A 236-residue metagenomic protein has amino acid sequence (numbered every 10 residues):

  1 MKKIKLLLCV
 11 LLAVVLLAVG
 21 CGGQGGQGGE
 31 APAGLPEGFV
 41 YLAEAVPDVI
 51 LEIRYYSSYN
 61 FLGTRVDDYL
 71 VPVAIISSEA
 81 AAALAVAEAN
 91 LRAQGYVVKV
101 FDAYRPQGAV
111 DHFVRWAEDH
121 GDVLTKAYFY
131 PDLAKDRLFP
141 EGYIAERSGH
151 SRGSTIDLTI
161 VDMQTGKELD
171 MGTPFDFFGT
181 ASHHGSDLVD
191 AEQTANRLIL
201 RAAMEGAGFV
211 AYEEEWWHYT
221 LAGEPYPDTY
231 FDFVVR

Functional and structural regions predicted by a protein language model:
M1-L8: Bacterial N-terminal signal peptides that target proteins for export
L12-A13: Core hydrophobic alpha-helical membrane-spanning segments
L17-G20: C-terminal motif of bacterial Sec signal peptides marking the signal peptidase cleavage site
G22-A103, Q107-E214, G223-R236: Extracytoplasmic cell-surface/polysaccharide-interacting catalytic and binding patches
Y219: Conserved metal-phosphate-binding beta-hairpin within the catalytic cores of diverse ATP-dependent phosphoryl-transfer
